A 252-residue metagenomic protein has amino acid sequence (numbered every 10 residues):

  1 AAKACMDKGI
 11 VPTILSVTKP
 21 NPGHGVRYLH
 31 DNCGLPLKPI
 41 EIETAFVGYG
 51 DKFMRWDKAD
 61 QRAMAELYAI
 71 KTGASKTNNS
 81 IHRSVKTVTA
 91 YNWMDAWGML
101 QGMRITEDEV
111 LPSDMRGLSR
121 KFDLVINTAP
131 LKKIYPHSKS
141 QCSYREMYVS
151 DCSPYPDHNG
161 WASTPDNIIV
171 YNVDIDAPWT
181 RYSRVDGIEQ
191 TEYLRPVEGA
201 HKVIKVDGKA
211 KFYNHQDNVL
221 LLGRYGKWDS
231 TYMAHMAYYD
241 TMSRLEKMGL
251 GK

Functional and structural regions predicted by a protein language model:
A1-C5: Glycine-rich adenosine-cofactor-binding loop
M6-R27: Glycine-rich FAD pyrophosphate-binding loop
T13-L15, T106, I126, L220-L222: Hydrophobic/aromatic beta-strand patches that form the interior of the parallel beta-sheet core in alpha/beta enzyme
V26-L35, I40-I42: Nucleic acid-binding interface residues in structured DNA/RNA-binding domains, emphasizing the DNA-engaging scaffolds
L37-W93: Flavin (FAD/FMN) cofactor-binding and adjacent substrate-gating region of FAD-dependent oxidoreductase domains
K76-K133: Helical element adjacent to the flavin cofactor pocket in flavoenzyme catalytic cores
P112-S113, S119-L124, T128-N214: Mid-domain catalytic core of redox enzymes that form a hydrophobic substrate pocket/lid adjacent to a catalytic redox
I204-K252: C-terminal catalytic lobe of FAD-dependent flavoproteins
